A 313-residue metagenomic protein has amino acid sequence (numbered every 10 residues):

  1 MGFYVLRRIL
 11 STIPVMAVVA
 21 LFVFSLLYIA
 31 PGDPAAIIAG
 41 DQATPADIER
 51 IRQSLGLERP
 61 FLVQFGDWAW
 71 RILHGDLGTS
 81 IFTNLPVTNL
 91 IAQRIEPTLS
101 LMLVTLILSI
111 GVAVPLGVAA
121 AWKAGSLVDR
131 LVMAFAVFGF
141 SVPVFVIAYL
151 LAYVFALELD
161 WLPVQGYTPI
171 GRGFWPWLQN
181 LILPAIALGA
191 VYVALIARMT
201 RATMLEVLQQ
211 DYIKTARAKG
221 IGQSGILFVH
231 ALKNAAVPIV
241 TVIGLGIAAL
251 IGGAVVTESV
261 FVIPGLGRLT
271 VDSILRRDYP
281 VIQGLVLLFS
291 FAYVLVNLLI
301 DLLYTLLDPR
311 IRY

Functional and structural regions predicted by a protein language model:
G2-F3, I13, Q93-D129, V144 (+1 more regions): Alpha-helical transmembrane segments of integral membrane proteins, especially multi-pass inner/plasma-membrane
F3, R7, V63, D67-R71 (+1 more regions): Short hydrophobic helices that act as membrane-entry/anchoring signals
L6-M16: N-terminal signal-anchor/signal peptide hydrophobic helix marking the start of the first transmembrane segment
V15-G66, L159-N180: Hydrophobic alpha-helical transmembrane segments of membrane transport/permease proteins and related membrane-embedded
F22-I29, R59, D67-W70, A134-Q165 (+1 more regions): Membrane-water interface segments at the C-terminal ends of transmembrane alpha-helices in multi-pass inner-membrane
V23, L27, P31, A35 (+7 more regions): Membrane-water interface at transmembrane helix exits
L26-A30, I38, Q42, I72-L73 (+11 more regions): Hydrophobic aliphatic residues
E58-V114: An internal, D/E-rich "acidic patch" concept
